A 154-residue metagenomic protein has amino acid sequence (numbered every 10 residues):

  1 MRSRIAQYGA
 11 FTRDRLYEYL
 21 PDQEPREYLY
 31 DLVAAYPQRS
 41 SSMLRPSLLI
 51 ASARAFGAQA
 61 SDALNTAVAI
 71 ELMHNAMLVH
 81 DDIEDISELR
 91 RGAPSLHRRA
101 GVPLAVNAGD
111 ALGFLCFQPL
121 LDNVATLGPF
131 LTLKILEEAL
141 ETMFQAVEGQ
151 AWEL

Functional and structural regions predicted by a protein language model:
M1-L20: N-terminal amphipathic/basic leader segments beginning at the initiator methionine
Q23-L154: Mg2+-dependent prenyl diphosphate-binding active-site environment of isoprenoid biosynthetic enzymes
